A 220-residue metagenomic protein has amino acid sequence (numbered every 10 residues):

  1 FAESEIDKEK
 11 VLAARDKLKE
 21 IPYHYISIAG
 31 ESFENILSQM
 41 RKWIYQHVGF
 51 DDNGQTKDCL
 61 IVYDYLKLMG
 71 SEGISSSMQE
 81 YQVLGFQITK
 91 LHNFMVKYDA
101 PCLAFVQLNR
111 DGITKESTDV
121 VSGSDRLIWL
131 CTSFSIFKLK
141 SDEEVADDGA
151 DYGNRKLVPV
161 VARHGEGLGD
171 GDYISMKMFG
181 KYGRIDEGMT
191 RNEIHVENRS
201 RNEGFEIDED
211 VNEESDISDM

Functional and structural regions predicted by a protein language model:
F1, Y65-G70, I128-F134: Walker A/P-loop NTP-binding active-site region of P-loop NTPases, recognizing the glycine-rich GxxxxGKT/S
F1-E20: Conserved P-loop
F1-E3, H24-I26, S71-G85, T114-D119: Flexible beta-alpha connector loops of hexameric P-loop NTPases
A13-L18, F33-D58, S75, V96-Y98 (+1 more regions): C-terminal regions of RecA-like/P-loop NTPase motor modules
H24-N35: Functional beta-strand-loop-alpha-helix junction segments that form "active/interaction loops" within catalytic
Y25, D64, L91, C131-T132 (+1 more regions): Conserved RecA-like P-loop NTPase ATPase core
G54-F94, A100: Helical hairpin unit composed of two closely spaced alpha helices linked by a short loop
A104-Q107: Conserved H-loop
